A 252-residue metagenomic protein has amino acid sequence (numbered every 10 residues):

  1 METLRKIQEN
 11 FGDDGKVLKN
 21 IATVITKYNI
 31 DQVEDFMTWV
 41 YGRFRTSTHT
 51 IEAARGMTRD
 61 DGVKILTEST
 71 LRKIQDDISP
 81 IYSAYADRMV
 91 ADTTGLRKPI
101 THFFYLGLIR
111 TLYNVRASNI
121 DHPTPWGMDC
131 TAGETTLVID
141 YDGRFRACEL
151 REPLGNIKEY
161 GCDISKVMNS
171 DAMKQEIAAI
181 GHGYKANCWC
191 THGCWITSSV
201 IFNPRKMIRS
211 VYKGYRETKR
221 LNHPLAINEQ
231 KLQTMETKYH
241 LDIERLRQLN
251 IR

Functional and structural regions predicted by a protein language model:
M1-A132, V138-R146, E152-E159, F202-N203 (+3 more regions): Radical SAM enzyme [4Fe-4S]-AdoMet core and its adjacent flexible, acidic and glycine-rich loops/tails across
P125-G127, D142-R252: Flexible mid-to-C-terminal extensions adjoining Fe-S/redox cofactors in radical SAM and related proteins
